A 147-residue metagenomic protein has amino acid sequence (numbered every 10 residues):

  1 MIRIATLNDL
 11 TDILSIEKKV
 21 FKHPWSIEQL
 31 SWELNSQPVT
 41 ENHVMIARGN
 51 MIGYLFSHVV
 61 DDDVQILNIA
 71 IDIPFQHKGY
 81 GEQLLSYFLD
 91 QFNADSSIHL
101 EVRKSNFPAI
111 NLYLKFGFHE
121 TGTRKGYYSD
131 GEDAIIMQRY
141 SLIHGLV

Functional and structural regions predicted by a protein language model:
I2, H77, E101-V102: Conserved SAM-binding loop
I4-P74, L85-Q91, Y140-H144: Acetyl-CoA-dependent GNAT
D9-D12, Q29, V44, H77-Q83 (+2 more regions): Preference for well-ordered, secondary-structure-rich cores of eukaryotic proteins
V60, R103-F107, G126-V147: C-terminal "cap" of GNAT-fold acetyltransferases
I71, H77-D90, F107-K115: Conserved acetyl-CoA-binding loop-helix of GNAT-fold acetyltransferases
Q91-K104: Conserved GNAT acetyl-CoA-binding A-motif
Y113, F118, M137: Conserved active-site tyrosine of GNAT-family acetyltransferases
